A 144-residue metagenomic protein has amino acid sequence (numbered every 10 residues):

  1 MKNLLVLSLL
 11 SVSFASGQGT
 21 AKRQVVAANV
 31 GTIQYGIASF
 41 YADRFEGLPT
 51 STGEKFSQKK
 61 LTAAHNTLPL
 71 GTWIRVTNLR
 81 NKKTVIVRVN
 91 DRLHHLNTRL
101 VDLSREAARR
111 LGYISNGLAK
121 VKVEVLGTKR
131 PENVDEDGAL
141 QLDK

Functional and structural regions predicted by a protein language model:
K2-N3, S16-K144: Secreted/periplasmic proteins
S8-G17: Hydrophobic h-region of N-terminal signal peptides that target proteins for export in Gram-negative bacteria
